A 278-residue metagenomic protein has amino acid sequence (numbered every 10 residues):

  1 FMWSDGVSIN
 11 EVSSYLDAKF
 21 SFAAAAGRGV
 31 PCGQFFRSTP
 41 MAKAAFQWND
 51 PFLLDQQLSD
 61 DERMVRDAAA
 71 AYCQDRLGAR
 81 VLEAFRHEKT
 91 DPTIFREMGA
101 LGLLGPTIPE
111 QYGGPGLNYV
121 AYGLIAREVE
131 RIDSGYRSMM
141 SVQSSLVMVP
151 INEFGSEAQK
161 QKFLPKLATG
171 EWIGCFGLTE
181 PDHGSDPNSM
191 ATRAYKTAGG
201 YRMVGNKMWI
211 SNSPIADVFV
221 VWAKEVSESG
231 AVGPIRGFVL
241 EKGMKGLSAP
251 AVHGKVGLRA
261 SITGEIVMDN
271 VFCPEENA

Functional and structural regions predicted by a protein language model:
K19-G27, G33-S141, A158-K162, K166-T169: Amphipathic, small/basic residue-rich leader segments at the start of a protein or domain
A42-A44, A121, K242-V252, I262-A278: A glycine-rich, basic-preceded beta-loop-alpha segment at the flavin cofactor/substrate interface of flavin-utilizing
E62, C73, G102, P109 (+8 more regions): Buried hydrophobic positions in well-ordered alpha/beta secondary-structure cores of metabolic enzymes
S138-A158, G184: N-terminal glycine-rich flavin-associated loop
L167, D182-S185, W209-N212, E228-S229 (+1 more regions): Short Gly/Pro-enriched turn/cap motifs at secondary-structure boundaries
G170-L178: A short, Trp-centered hydrophobic/proline-enriched beta-strand micro-motif
A191, G200, V204-A249: A short core secondary-structure module
